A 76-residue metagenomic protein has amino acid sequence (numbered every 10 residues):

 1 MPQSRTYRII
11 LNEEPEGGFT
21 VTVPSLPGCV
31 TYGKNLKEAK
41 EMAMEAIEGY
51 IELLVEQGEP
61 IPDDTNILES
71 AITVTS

Functional and structural regions predicted by a protein language model:
M1-Y7, E41-S76: Short, charged, surface-exposed hinge/linker loops at domain edges that act as mobile lids or interdomain connectors
I10-L11, N35: A ubiquitous short alpha-helical element
L11-L26: Short aromatic-glycine-(Arg/Gly/Cys) micro-motifs in beta-strand/loop hairpins
T22-P24, G33, T75: Serine/threonine-rich, low-complexity intrinsically disordered segments
S25-G28, D63: Hydrophobic residues in alpha-helical membrane-spanning segments
P27-E38: A short, exposed loop/beta-hairpin motif centered on an aromatic-Gly-Thr core
